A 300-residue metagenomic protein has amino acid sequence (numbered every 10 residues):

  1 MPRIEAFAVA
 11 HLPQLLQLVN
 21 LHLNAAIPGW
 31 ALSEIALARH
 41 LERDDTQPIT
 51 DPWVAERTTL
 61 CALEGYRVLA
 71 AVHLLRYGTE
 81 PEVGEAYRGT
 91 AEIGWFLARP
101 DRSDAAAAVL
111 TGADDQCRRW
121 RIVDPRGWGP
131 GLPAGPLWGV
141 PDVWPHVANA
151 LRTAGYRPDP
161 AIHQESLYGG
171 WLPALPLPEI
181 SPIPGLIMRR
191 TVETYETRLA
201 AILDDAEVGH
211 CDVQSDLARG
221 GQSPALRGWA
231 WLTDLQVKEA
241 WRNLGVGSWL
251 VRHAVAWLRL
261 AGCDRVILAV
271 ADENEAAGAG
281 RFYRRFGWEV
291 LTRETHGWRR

Functional and structural regions predicted by a protein language model:
M1-L23, A154-P160, E165-V192: Conserved N-terminal entry element of GNAT/NAT acetyltransferase domains
V19-L63, I183-L203, R219-G221: Active-site rim helix/loop that mediates acceptor-substrate recognition in acyltransferases
C61, R67-Y77, A206-L217, W229-Q236: Conserved beta-strand in the GNAT
R76, T90-D104, G131, L235-R242 (+1 more regions): A short, internal acetyl-CoA/4′-phosphopantetheine-binding micro-motif in the GNAT/acyltransferase core
G78-I93, L217-T233, R242, G262-D264: A conserved beta-turn-beta hairpin within the catalytic core of GNAT-like acetyltransferases that forms part
A98, D124-H146, I267-A279, H296-R300: Conserved beta-strand-loop-alpha-helix junction that forms the acyl-donor binding cleft
R102-R118, V237, N243-L260, G280-R285: Conserved acetyl-CoA-binding loop-helix of GNAT-fold acetyltransferases
W144, H163-I180, A271-A277, R285-G287 (+1 more regions): C-terminal "cap" of GNAT-fold acetyltransferases
